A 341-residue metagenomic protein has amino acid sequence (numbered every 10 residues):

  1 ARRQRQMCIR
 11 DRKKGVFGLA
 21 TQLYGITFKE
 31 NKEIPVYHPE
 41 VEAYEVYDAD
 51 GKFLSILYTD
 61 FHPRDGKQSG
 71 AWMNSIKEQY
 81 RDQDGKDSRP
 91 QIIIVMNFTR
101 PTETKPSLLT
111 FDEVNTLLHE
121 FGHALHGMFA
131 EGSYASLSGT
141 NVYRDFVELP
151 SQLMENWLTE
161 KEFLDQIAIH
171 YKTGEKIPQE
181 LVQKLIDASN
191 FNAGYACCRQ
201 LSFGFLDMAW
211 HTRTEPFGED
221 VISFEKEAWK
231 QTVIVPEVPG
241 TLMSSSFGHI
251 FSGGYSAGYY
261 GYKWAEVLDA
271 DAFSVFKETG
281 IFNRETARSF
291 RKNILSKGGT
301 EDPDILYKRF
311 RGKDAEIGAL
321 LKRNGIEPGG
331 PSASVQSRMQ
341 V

Functional and structural regions predicted by a protein language model:
A1-R5, I9: Single conserved hydrophobic/aromatic residue that forms the stacking wall/gate of nucleotide- or nucleobase-binding
R3, A49, A188-N190: Domain-scale activation on soluble regions of proteins
Q4, E42, D112-E113, V142: Short loop/turn microsegments at loop-to-beta-strand junctions
I9-R12, E113, L117: Short amphipathic alpha-helical segments
R10-D11, L108, Q200: Soluble non-cytosolic domains of exported or imported proteins
G15-K29, I34-E40, F53-I56, L117-E120 (+4 more regions): C-terminal, non-catalytic "cap/extension" segments appended to globular domains
V36-H38, E45-N115, V235-G240: Active-site-adjacent "gating/activation" loops or surface patches in catalytic cores
